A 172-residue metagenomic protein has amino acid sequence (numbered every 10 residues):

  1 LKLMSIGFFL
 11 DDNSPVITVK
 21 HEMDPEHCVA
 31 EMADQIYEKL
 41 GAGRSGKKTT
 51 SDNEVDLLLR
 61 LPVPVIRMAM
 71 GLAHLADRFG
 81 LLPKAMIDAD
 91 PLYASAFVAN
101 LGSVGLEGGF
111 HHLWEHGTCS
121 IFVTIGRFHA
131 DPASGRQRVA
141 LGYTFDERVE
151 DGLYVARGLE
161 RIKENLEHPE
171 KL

Functional and structural regions predicted by a protein language model:
L1-L172: C-terminal catalytic/motor cores of large multi-domain enzyme assemblies
